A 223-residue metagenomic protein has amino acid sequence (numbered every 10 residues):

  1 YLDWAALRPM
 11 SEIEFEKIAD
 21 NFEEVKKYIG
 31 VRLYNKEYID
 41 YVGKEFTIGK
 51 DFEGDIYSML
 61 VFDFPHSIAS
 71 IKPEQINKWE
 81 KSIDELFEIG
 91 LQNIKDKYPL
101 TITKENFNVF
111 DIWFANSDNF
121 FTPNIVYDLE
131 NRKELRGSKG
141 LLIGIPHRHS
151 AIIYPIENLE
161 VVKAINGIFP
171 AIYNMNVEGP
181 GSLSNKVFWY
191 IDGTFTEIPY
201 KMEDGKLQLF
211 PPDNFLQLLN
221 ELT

Functional and structural regions predicted by a protein language model:
Y1-F120: Charged, alpha-helical interface segments at or near domain boundaries
V25, I29, G90, I125-N131 (+2 more regions): Generic structural signal of hydrophobic/aromatic residues within well-ordered alpha-helices of folded domains
S82, L86, I125, E160-I168: Short amphipathic alpha-helical segments
G90, I94, Y98, L129-E134 (+1 more regions): Hydrophobic, Leu/Ile/Phe/Ala-enriched alpha-helical segments that form helix-helix packing faces
I112-L135: Aromatic/basic-lined ligand-recognition segments that form π-stacking hydrophobic pockets flanked by Lys/Arg to engage
L142-P146: Short beta-strand
H147-T223: C-terminal structured domains
